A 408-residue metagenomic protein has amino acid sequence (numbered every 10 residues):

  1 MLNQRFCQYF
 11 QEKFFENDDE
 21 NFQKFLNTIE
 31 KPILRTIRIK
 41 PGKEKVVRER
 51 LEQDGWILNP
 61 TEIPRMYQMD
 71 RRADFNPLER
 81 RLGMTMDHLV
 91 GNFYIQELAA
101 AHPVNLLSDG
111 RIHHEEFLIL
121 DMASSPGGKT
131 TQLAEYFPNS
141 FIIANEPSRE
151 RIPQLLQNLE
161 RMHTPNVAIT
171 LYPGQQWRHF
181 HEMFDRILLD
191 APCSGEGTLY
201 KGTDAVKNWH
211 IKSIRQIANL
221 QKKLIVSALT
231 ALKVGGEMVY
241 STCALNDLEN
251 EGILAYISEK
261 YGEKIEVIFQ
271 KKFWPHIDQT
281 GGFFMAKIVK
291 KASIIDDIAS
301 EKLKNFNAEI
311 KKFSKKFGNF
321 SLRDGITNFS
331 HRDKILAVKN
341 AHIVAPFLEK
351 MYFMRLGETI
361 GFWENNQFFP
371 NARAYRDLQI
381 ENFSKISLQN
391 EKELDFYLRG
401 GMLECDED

Functional and structural regions predicted by a protein language model:
M1-D54, K291-D408: Polybasic, low-complexity RNA-engagement segments
H114-A123: Conserved class I S-adenosyl-L-methionine
H114-E115, Q176-D190: A short acidic, Gly/Pro-enriched loop at the edge of an enzyme's catalytic core that lines a small-molecule cofactor
P126-P138: Conserved SAM-binding loop of SAM-dependent methyltransferases across substrates and taxa, primarily the Class I
P147-E182: S-adenosyl-L-methionine
E150, R186-S227, C243-N250: Mobile active-site "lid"/loop adjacent to the S-adenosyl-L-methionine
F184, E237-Y240, A244-A337, H342-I343: Class I S-adenosyl-L-methionine
L232-V234: Helix-to-beta-strand junctions that scaffold the AdoMet/dcAdoMet cofactor pocket in Class I SAM-dependent enzymes
